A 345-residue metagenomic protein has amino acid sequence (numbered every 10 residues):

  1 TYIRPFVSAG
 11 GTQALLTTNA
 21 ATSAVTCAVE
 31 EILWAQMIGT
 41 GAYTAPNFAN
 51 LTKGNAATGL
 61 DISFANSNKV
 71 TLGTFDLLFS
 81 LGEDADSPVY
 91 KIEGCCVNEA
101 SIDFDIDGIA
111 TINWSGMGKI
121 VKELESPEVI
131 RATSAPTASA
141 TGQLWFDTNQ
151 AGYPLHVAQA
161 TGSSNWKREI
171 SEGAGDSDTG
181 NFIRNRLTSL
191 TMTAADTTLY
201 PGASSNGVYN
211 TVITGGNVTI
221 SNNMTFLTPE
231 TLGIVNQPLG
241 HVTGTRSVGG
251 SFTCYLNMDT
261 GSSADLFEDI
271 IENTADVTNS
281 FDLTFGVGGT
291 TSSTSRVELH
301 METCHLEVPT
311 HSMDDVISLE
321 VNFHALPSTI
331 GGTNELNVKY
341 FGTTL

Functional and structural regions predicted by a protein language model:
T1-V129, G142-W145, Q150-V157, S163-L345: Signature of extracytoplasmic/envelope-associated structural regions
T133-Q143: Disulfide-braced loops of extracellular cysteine-rich modules
